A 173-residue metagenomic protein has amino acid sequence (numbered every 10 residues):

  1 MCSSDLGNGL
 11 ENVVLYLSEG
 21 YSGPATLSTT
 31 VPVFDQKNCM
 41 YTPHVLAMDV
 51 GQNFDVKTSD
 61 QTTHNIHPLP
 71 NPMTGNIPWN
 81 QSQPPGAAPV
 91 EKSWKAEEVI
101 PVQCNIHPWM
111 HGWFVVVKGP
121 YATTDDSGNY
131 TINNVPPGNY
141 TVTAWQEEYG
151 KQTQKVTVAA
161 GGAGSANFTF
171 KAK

Functional and structural regions predicted by a protein language model:
M1-S3: Short, small-residue-biased leader/transition segments that mark boundaries at the very start of proteins
G7-L10, M48-V50, W94-A96, I132-N139: Short Pro-Gly-centered beta-turn/loop motif in secreted/extracellular proteins
V13-L17, F54-T58, I106, G138-E147: A short, solvent-exposed beta-strand micro-motif common in secreted/extracellular proteins
E19-D49, N53-K57, A88-K92, V158-K173: Extracellular beta-sheet/turn segments enriched in Thr/Pro/Gly and aliphatic residues
G20-S22, T29-T30, M40-P43, Q61-N80 (+3 more regions): A short, solvent-exposed loop/turn motif at the edges and junctions of modular extracellular/periplasmic domains
W79, P89-E91, Y121, S127-N134: Short, surface-exposed beta-strand/beta-hairpin micro-motifs centered on an aromatic residue
Q83, V116-T124, Y149-A166, K173: Structured interaction patches on ligand/partner-binding surfaces of diverse proteins
V99-P101, P108-T123: A structural signal for beta-strand and strand-to-loop patches characteristic of beta-rich domains
